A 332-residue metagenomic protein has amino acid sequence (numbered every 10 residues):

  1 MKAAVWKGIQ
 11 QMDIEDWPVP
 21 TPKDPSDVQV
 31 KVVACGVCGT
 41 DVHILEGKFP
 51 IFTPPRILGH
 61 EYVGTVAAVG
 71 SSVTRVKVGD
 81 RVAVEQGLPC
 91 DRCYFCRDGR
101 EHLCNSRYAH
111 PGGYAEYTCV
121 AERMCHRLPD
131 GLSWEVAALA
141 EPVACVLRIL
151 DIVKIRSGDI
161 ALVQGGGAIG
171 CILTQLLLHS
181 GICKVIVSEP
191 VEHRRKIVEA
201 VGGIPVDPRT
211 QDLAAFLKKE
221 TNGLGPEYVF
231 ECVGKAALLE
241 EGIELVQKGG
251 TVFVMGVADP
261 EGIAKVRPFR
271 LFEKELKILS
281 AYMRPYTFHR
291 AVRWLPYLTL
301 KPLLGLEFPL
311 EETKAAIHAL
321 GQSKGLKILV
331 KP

Functional and structural regions predicted by a protein language model:
P18-C35, K48-Y94, P129-L132: Glycine-rich beta-strand-centered segment in the early N-terminal region that forms part of a ligand/cofactor-binding
A67, V185-I186, F253: Conserved beta-strand positions in the Rossmann-like core of class I SAM-dependent methyltransferases
R81, I160, G250-T251, K277: Short glycine-centered segments of the SAM/dcSAM-binding site in methyltransferase folds
L88-Q164: NAD(P)H dinucleotide-binding glycine-rich loop of Rossmann-like/cofactor-binding domains, especially the beta1-alpha1
S133-T210: Mid-domain Rossmann-like dinucleotide-binding core that forms the NAD(H)/NADP(H) cofactor-binding site
V153, K196-I197, V201-E275: Glycine-rich cofactor phosphate-binding loops and adjacent beta1-alpha1 units of small-molecule cofactor enzyme domains
P190-V191, A258, R284: Residues in the short beta-alpha loop(s) of Rossmann-like NAD(P)-binding domains
E240-E244, P285-P332: C-terminal hydrophobic helical "lid"/dimerization subdomain of Rossmann-like NAD(P)H-dependent oxidoreductases
